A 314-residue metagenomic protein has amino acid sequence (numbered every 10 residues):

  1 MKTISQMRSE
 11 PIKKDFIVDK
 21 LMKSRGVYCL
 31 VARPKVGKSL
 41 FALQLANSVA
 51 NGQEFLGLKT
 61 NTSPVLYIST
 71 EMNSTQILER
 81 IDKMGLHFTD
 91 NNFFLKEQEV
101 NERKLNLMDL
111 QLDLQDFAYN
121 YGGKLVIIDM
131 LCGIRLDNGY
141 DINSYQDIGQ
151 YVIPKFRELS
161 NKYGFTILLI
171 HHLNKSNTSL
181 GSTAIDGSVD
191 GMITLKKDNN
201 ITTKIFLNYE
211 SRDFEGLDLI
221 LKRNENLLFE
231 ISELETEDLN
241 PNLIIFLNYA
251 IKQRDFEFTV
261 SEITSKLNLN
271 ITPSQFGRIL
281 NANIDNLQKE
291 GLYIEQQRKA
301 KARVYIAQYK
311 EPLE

Functional and structural regions predicted by a protein language model:
M1-H87, Y119, L169: The Walker A/P-loop phosphate-binding site
S5, I17-V18, T60-D147, Y151 (+1 more regions): Conserved inter-motif catalytic segment of the P-loop NTP-binding fold
M22, Y67, I77, D129 (+3 more regions): Conserved RecA-like P-loop NTPase ATPase core
C29-L30, K35, L40, Q146-F229 (+1 more regions): Phosphate-binding/switch region of NTP-binding enzymes
N73, I77, N106, L110 (+6 more regions): Helical mechanochemical/support elements of P-loop NTPase systems and associated helical scaffolds
G85-D90, K162-Y163, L287: Short helix-capping segments at alpha-helix termini
R223-E314: DNA transaction DNA-binding modules
